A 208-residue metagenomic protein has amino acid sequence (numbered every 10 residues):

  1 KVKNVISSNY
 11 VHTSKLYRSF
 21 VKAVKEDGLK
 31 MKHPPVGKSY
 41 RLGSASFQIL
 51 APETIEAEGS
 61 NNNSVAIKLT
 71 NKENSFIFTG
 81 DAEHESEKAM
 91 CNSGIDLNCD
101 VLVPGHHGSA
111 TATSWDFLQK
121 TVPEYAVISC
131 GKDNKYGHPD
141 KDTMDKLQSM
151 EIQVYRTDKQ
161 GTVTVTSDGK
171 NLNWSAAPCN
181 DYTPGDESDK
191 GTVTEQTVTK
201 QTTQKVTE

Functional and structural regions predicted by a protein language model:
K1-E208: Non-globular, low-confidence helical/coil segments that flank catalytic cores
